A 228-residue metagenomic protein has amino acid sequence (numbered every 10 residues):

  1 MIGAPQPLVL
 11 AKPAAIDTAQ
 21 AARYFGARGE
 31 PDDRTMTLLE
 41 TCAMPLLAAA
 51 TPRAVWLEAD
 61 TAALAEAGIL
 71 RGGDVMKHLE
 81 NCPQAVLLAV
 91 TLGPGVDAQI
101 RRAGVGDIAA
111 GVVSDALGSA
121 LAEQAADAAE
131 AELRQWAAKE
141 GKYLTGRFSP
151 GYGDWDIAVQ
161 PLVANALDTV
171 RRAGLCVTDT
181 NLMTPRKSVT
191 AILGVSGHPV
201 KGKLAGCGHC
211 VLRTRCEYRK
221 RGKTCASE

Functional and structural regions predicted by a protein language model:
M1-G111: Active-site helix-to-loop segments that bind/position phosphate- or nucleotide-bearing substrates and donors across
E30-P31, W136, W155: Short N-terminal helix-initiation segments at or just after the protein's N-terminus
R34, G73-K77, H209, T214-R215 (+1 more regions): Metal/cofactor-centered catalytic core regions of large enzymes
R34-T37, T41, A120, Q124 (+3 more regions): Conserved active-site and cofactor/substrate-binding residues in soluble primary-metabolism enzymes
M44, A48-T51, R134, A138 (+2 more regions): Generic secondary-structure signature for well-ordered alpha-helical cores
C82-G146: Conserved mixed alpha/beta catalytic, RNA-binding, or beta-rich assembly cores of soluble enzyme, regulatory
E140-Y218: Short terminal or interdomain "cap/linker" segment that borders an active site or interface and mediates
K223-E228: Short cysteine/histidine-rich metal-coordination sites, predominantly Zn2+-binding motifs
